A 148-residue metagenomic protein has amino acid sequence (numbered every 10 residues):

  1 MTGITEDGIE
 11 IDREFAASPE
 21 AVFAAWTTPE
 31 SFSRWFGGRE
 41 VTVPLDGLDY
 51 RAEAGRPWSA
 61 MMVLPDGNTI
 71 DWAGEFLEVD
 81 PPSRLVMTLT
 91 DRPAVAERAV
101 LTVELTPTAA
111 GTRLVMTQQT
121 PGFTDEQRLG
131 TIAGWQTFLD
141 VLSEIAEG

Functional and structural regions predicted by a protein language model:
M1-T42: Hydrophobic ligand-binding cavity/cleft-lining segments
A17-S18, L101, G130: Alpha-helical scaffold segments that form or flank carboxylate-/histidine-based iron centers
P19-R34, L77, P81-P82, G134-I145: K/E-rich alpha-helical interaction surfaces of small helical-bundle regulatory domains
S33-R34, L48-E53, P57-A109, Q119-P121: Hydrophobic-ligand binding "helix-grip"
L114-Q118: Short, well-ordered beta-strand elements
Q119-G148: A conserved amphipathic terminal alpha-helix motif
